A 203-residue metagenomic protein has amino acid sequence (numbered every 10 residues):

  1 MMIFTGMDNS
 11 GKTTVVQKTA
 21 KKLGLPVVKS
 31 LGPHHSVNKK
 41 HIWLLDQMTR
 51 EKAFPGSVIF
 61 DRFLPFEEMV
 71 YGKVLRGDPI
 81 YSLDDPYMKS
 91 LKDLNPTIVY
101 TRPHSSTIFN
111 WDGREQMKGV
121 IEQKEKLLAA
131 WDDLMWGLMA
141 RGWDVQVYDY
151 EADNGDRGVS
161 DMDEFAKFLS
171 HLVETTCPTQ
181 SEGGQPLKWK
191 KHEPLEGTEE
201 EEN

Functional and structural regions predicted by a protein language model:
F4: Hydrophobic anchor at the beta1->P-loop junction of P-loop NTPases
M7: P-loop (Walker A) phosphate-binding loop of NTP-binding proteins
G11: Conserved glycine(s) of the Walker
T14-S57: Conserved substrate/cofactor phosphate-moiety recognition/catalytic segment in nucleotide-dependent phosphotransferases
K40-Q47, G77-Y87, V120-D132, M162-A166: Well-ordered, non-membrane alpha-helical segments in soluble/globular domains
F54-V99: A basic- and aromatic-enriched beta-loop-alpha substructure that forms the phosphate/nucleotide- and DNA/RNA-contacting
L75, K89-G137: A glycine- and Lys/Arg-enriched "phosphate-lid" helix/loop adjacent to the NTP-binding pocket of small-molecule kinases
A129-N203: NTP-dependent small-molecule kinase module
